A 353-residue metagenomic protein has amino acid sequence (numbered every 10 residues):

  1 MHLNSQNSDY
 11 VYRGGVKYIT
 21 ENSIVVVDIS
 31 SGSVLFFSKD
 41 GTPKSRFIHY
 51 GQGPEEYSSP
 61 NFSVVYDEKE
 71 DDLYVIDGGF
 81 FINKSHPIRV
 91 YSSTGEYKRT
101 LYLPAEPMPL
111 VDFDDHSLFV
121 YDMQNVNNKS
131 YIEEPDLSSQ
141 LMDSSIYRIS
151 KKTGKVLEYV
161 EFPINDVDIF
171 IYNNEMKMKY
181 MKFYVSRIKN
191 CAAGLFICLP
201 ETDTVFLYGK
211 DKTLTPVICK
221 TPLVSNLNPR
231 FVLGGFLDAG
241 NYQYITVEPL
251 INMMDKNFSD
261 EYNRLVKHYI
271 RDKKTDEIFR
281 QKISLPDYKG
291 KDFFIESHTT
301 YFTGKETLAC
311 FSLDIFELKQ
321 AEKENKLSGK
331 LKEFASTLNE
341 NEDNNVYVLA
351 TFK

Functional and structural regions predicted by a protein language model:
M1-K353: Eukaryotic scaffold repeat domains enriched in small/polar residues
